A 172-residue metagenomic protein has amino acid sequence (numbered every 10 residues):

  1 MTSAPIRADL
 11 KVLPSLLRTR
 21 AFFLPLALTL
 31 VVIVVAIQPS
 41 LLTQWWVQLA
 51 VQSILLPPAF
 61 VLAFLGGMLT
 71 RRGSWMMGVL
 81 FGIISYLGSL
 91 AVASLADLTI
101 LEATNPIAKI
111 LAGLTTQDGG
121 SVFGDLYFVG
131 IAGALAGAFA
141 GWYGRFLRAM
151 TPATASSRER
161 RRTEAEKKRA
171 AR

Functional and structural regions predicted by a protein language model:
M1-R172: Juxtamembrane/disordered regions of integral membrane proteins
